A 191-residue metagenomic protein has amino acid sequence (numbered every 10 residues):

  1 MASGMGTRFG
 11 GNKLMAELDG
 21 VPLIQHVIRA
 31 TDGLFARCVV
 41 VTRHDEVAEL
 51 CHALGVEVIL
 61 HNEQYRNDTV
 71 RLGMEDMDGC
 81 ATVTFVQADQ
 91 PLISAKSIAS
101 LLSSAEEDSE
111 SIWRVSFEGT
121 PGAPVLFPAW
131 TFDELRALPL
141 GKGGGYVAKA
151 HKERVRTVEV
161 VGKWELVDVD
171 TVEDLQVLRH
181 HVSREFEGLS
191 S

Functional and structural regions predicted by a protein language model:
M1-R43: N-terminal glycine-rich phosphate-binding loop and ensuing alpha1 helix
A16, V39, E57-I59, R156 (+1 more regions): Structural signal for short hydrophobic segments within the conserved structured cores of catalytic domains across
E17, L92, L126, T157 (+1 more regions): Short aromatic/basic micro-patch
Q25-T84: Conserved N-terminal catalytic core of the sugar/cofactor nucleotidyltransferase
Y65-R136: Conserved beta-loop-beta/alpha segment of the NTase-like Rossmann-fold superfamily that binds/positions NTPs
A137-S191: Conserved alpha/beta core of the MobA/IspD/sugar-nucleotide pyrophosphorylase nucleotidyltransferase superfamily
